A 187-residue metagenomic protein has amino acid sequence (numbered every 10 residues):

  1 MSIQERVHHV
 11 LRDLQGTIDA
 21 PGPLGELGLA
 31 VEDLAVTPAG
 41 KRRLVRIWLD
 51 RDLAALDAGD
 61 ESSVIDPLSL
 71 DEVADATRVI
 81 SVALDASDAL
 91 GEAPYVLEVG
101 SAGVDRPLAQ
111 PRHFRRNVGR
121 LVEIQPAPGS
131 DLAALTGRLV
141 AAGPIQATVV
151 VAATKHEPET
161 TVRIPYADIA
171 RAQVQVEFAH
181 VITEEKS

Functional and structural regions predicted by a protein language model:
M1-S187: Short Lys/Arg-rich amphipathic alpha-helical segments
